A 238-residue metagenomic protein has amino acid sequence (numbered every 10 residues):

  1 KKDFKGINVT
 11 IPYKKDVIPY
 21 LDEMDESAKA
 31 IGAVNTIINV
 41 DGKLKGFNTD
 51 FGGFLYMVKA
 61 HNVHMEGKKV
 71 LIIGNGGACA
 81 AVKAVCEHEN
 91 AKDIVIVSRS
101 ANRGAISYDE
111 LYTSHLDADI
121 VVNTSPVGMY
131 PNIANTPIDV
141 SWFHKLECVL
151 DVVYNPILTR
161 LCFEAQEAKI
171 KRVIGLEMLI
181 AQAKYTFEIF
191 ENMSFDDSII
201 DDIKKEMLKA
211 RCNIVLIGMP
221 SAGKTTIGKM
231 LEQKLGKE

Functional and structural regions predicted by a protein language model:
K1-H61, P156-L158, E164, A168 (+1 more regions): Phosphate/diphosphate ligand-binding glycine-rich loop within oxidoreductases
N48-F51, V58, V63, G67-E87 (+2 more regions): Glycine-rich adenosine-cofactor-binding loop
E89-I106: NAD(P)-binding Rossmann-fold cofactor-contacting core
G104-V173: Rossmann-like adenosine-cofactor binding region
V152-C212: Adenosine-phosphate binding glycine-rich loop
K224: Conserved lysine of the Walker
I227: Hydrophobic positions on the alpha1 helix immediately C-terminal to the Walker A/P-loop
E232-E238: Conserved substrate/cofactor phosphate-moiety recognition/catalytic segment in nucleotide-dependent phosphotransferases
